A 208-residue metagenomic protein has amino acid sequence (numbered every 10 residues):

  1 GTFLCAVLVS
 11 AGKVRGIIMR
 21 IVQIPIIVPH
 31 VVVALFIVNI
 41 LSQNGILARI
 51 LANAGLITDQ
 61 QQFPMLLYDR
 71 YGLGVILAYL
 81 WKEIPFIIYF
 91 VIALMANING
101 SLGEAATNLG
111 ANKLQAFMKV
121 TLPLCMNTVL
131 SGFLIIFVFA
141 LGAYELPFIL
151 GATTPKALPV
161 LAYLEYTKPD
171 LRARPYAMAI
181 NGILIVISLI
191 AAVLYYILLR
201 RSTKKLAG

Functional and structural regions predicted by a protein language model:
G1-Q23, L35-N39, T121, Y196-R200: Transmembrane-helix boundary motif in ABC transporter permease subunits
F3, Q61-T107, F133: Membrane-cytosol interface at the C-terminal ends of specific transmembrane alpha-helices in multi-pass membrane
A11, P25-F36, N44-I46, T128: Transmembrane alpha-helices and adjacent helix-loop boundaries
I24, S101-L109, A177: Short hydrophobic faces within alpha-helices
I24, V28, L77, W81 (+4 more regions): Transmembrane alpha-helices
A34-L80, L150-T154: Membrane-interfacial helix termini and adjacent extracytoplasmic/periplasmic loops of multi-pass transporters
F148-V193, I197: Interhelical loop and adjacent transmembrane-helix boundary motif in polytopic membrane transport permeases
L198-G208: Short cytosolic juxtamembrane segments of multi-pass membrane proteins
